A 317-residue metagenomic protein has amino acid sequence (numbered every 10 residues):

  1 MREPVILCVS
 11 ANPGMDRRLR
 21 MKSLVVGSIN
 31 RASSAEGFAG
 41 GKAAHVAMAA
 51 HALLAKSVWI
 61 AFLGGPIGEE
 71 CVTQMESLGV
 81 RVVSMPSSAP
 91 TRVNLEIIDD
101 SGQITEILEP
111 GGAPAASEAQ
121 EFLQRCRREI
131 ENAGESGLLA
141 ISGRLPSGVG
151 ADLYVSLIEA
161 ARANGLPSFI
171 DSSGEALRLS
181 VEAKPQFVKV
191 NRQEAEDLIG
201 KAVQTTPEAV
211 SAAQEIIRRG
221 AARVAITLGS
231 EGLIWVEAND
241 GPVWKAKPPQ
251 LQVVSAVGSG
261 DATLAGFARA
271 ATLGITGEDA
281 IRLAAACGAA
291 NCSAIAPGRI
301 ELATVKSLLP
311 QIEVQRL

Functional and structural regions predicted by a protein language model:
M1-I60, E69-E70, Q252, L317: Glycine-rich phosphate/adenosyl-contacting loop at the front of the ribokinase-like
A11-M15, L63-G64, A89, E194 (+3 more regions): Glycine-rich beta-alpha junction loops
H51, R162, T272: Gly/Ala-rich phosphate-binding loop of Rossmann-like dinucleotide-binding domains, activating on the conserved
A52-G137, S307-L317: Conserved N-terminal subdomain of the carbohydrate kinase-like
E106-L108, S136-R144, D171, K189-E194: Short beta-strands and strand-loop turn motifs
D152-V243: Conserved phosphate/ATP/ADP-binding segment of small-molecule kinases
R178, T206-L317: Conserved phosphate-binding/catalytic region of the ribokinase-like
